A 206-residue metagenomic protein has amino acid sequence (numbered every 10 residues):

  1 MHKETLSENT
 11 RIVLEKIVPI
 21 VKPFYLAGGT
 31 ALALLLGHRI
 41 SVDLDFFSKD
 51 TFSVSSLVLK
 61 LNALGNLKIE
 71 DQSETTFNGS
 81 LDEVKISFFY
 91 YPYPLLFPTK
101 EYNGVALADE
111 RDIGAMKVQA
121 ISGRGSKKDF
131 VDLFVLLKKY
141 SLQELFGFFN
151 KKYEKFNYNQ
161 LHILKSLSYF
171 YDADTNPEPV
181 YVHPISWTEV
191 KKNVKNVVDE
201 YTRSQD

Functional and structural regions predicted by a protein language model:
M1-D206: Compositionally biased terminal segments of proteins
